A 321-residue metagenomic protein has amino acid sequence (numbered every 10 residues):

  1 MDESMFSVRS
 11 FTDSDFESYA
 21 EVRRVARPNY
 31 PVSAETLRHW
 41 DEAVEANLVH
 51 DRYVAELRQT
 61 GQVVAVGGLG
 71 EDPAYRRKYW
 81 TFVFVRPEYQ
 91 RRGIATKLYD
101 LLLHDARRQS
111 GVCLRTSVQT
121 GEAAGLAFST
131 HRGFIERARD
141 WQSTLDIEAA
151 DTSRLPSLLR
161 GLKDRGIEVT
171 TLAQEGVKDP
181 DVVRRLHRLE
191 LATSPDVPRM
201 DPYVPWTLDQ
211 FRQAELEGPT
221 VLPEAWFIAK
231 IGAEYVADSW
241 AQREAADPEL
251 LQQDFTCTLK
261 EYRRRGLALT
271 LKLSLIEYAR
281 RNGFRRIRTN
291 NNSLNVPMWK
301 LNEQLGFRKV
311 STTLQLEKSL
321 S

Functional and structural regions predicted by a protein language model:
M1-D2, A74-Y75, E88-I94, Y99-K178 (+1 more regions): Acyl-donor-binding surface of acyltransferase catalytic domains
M1-D41, E56-L57, Q62, L158-W206: Short amphipathic alpha-helix that is part of the acyltransferase structural core
D13-F16, R23-G121, K230-L259: Conserved donor-binding loop and adjoining core beta-sheet/short helix segment in diverse acyl/aminoacyl transferases
R23, R52, Y99-D100, S129 (+6 more regions): Polar/charged side chains located within well-ordered beta-strands of beta-rich proteins
R91-H104, H131, T258, R264-E277 (+2 more regions): Conserved acetyl-CoA-binding loop-helix of GNAT-fold acetyltransferases
R132-T152, A225, E277-S321: Active-site/acyl-donor-binding loops of N-acyltransferases
M200, L208-I228, A233, D238: A mid-sequence, solvent-exposed acidic-amphipathic segment
V236-T256, R263-L271, Y278-R288: Extended hydrophobic/aromatic segments used for targeting, binding, or gating
